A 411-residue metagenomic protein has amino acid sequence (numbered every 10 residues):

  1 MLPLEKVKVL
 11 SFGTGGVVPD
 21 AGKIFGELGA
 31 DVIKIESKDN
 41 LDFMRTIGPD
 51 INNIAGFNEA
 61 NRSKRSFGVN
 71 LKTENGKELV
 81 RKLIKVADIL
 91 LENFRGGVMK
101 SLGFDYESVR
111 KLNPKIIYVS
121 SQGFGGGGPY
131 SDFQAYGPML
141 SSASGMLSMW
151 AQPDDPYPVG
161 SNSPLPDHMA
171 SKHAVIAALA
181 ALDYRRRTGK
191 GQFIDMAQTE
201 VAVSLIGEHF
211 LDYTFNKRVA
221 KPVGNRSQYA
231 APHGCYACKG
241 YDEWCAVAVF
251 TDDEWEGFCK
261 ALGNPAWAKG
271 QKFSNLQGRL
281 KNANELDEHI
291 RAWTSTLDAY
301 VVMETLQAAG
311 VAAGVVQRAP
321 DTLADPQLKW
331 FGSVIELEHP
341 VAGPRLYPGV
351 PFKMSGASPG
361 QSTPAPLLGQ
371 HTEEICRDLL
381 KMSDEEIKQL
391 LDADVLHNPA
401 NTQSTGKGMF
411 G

Functional and structural regions predicted by a protein language model:
M1-K190, L367, E373-G411: N-terminal helix-loop segment corresponding to the beta1-alpha1 unit of nucleotide/adenylate-binding folds
D39, F124-G125, Q198-V203, G240 (+3 more regions): Glycine-rich beta-alpha junction loops
F57, A220-Q228, C235, V247 (+2 more regions): Short Gly/Pro-enriched turn/cap motifs at secondary-structure boundaries
G126, D155-P164, R186-A202, K221-Q228 (+1 more regions): Conserved Rossmann-fold dehydrogenase catalytic segment
P156-P166, C238-E243, A357-S358: Flexible glycine/proline-enriched surface loops and loop-helix/loop-strand junctions
S171-G191, S204, E208-N216, C259-A266: Oxidoreductase and adenylate-handling cofactor-binding alpha/beta cores
P232-A309, A313: Aromatic-enriched alpha-helical interface/lid elements that frame and gate functional surfaces
A308-S362, F410-G411: A glycine-rich dinucleotide-binding beta-alpha-beta segment and adjacent secondary-structure elements that constitute
